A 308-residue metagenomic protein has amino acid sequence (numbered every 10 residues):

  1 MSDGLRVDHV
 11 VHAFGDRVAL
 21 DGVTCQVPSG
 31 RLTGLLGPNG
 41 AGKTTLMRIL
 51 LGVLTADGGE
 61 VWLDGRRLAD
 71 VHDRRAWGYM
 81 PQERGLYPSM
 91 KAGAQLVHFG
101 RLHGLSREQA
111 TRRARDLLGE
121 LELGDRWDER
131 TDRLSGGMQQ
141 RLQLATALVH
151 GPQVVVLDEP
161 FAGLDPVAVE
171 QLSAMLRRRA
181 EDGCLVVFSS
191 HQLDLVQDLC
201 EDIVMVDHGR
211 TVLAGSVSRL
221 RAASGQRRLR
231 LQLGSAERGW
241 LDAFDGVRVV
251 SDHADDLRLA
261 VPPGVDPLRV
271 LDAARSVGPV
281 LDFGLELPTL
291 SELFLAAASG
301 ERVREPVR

Functional and structural regions predicted by a protein language model:
L51: Helix-to-loop junction immediately C-terminal to a conserved catalytic motif
G59-D73: Conserved ABC transporter NBD signature motif
V97, R101, E108-R126: Conserved ABC ATPase "signature" region
R130-G137: Conserved ABC ATPase signature
V155-E159: Catalytic Walker B motif of ABC-type/P-loop ATPase nucleotide-binding domains
S173-V261: ABC transporter nucleotide-binding domain
P262-R308: C-terminal coupling/interaction segments
